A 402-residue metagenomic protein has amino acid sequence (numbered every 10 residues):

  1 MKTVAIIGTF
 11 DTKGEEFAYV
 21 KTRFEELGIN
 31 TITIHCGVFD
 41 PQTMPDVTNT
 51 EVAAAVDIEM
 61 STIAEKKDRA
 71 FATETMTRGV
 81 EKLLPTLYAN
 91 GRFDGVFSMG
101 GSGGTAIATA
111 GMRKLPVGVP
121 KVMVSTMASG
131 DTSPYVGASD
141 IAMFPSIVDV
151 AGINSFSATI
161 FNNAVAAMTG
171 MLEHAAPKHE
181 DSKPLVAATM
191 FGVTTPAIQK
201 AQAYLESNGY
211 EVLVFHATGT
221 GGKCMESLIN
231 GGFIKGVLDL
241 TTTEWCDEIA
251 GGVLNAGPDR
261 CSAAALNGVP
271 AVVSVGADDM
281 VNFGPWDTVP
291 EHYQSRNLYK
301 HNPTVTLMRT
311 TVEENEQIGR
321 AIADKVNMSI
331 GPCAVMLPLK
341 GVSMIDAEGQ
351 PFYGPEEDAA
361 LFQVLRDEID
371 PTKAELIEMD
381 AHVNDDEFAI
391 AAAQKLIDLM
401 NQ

Functional and structural regions predicted by a protein language model:
M1-D40, G95, T105-K114, G118-M123: N-terminal phosphate-binding or glycine-rich loops at protein starts, especially the Walker A/P-loop of NTPases
V4-A5, T12-I32, G252-Q402: C-terminal non-catalytic interaction/assembly regions of soluble proteins
T9-E15, D94-I107, A187-I198, T218-T220 (+5 more regions): Gly/Ser/Thr-rich loops at beta-strand to alpha-helix junctions that form or flank small-molecule/cofactor-binding
K13-R23, I32-T33, V38-T50, D181-G219 (+2 more regions): Glycine-rich phosphate/diphosphate-binding loop of Rossmann-like nucleotide-binding domains
M44-R92: Phosphate/nucleotide-donor binding subsite
A64-E65, D131-V193, Q317, E378: Cap/lid and interdomain-hinge subdomains that line or gate substrate/regulatory clefts in soluble alpha/beta enzymes
G95, I107-V136, P145, L213-A217 (+1 more regions): Short, acidic/small-residue loops that bind anionic groups at enzyme active sites
S98-V117, I198-Q202, A347-G354, F362: Short Gly/Thr/Asp-enriched flexible loops that form oxyanion-binding sites at enzyme active sites
